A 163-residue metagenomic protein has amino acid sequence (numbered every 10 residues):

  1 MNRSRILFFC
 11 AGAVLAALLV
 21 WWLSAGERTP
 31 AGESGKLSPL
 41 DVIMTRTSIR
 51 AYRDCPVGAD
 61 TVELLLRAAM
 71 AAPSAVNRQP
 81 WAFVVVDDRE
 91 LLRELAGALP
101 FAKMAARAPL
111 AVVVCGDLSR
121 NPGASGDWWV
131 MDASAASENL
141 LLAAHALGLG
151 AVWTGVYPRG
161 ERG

Functional and structural regions predicted by a protein language model:
N2-A111, G116: N-terminal amphipathic, basic helical "cap/leader" segment at the start of enzyme domains
A69-M70, V112, S125-G163: Small-aliphatic-rich amphipathic alpha-helix that forms the alpha element of a beta-alpha
E90, S119, P158: Residue-level detector of flexible, active-site-proximal loop/helix-junction positions within diverse enzyme catalytic
L99, S119-S125: Helix-biased detector of long, well-ordered alpha-helical tracts
